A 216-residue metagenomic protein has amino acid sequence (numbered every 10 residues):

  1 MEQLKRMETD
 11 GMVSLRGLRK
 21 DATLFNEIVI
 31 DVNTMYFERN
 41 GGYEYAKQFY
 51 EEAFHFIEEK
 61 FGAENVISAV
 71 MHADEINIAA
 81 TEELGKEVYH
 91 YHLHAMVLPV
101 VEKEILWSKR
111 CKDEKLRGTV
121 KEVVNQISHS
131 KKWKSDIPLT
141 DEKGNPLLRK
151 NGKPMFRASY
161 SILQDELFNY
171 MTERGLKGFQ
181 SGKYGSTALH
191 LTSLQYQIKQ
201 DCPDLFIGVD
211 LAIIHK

Functional and structural regions predicted by a protein language model:
M1-K216: N-terminal nicking endonuclease/strand-transfer module with a His-rich metal-binding environment and a catalytic Tyr
